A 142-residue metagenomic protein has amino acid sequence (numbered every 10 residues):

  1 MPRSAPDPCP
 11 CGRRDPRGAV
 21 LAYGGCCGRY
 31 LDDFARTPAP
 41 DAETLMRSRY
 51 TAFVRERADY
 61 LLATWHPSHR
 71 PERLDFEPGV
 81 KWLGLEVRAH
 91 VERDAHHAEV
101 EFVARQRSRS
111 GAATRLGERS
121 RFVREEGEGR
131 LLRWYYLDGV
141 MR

Functional and structural regions predicted by a protein language model:
R3-V20: Short Cys/His-rich zinc-binding micro-motifs
R14-P16, L31-F34: Short functional micro-motifs and their immediate structural scaffolds
R17-A19, S110-A112, G127-R133: Short, solvent-exposed loop/turn segments that connect beta-strands within catalytic domains and beta-strand-rich
L21-Y30: Cysteine-rich micro-motifs
D33-P78: Core segments of small alpha/beta cavity-forming domains
E77-R115: Surface-exposed, charged secondary-structure patches
G117-R142: Short beta-strand edge/turn micro-motifs at domain boundaries
